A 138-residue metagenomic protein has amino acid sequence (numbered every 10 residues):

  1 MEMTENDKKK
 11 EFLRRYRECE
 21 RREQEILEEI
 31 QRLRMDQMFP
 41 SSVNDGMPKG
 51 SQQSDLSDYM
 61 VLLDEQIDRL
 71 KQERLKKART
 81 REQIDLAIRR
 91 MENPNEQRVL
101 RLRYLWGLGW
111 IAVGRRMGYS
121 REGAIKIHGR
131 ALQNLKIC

Functional and structural regions predicted by a protein language model:
M1-R90, I137-C138: N-terminal interaction/assembly modules
T80-Q83, P94-E96, I127: N-terminal positioning helix adjacent to the helix-turn-helix/winged-helix DNA-binding module
I88, E92-N95, G123: Short coil/turn residues that cap or connect secondary-structure elements
E92-W106: Short amphipathic alpha helix immediately N-terminal
A112-M117: Short alpha-helical "recognition helix" segments of helix-turn-helix
G118-C138: DNA-recognition helix of helix-turn-helix
